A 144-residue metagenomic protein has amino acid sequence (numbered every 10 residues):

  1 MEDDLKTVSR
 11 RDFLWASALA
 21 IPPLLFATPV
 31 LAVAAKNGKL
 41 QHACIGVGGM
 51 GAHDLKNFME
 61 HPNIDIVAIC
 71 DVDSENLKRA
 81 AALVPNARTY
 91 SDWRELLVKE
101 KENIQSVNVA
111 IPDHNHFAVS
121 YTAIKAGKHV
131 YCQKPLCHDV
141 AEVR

Functional and structural regions predicted by a protein language model:
E2-I21: N-terminal secretory signal peptides and thylakoid transit peptides that target proteins across membranes
R11-L14, K78, L97, R144: Generic structural signal for individual residues within well-ordered alpha-helical segments across diverse proteins
D12, G38, E75, N115-A118 (+1 more regions): An amphipathic alpha-helix/helix-turn recognition signal
A16-V84: N-terminal Rossmann-like dinucleotide-binding module
A87-R144: Beta-loop-alpha module in the N-terminal Rossmann-like domain of NAD(P)-dependent dehydrogenases, especially those
